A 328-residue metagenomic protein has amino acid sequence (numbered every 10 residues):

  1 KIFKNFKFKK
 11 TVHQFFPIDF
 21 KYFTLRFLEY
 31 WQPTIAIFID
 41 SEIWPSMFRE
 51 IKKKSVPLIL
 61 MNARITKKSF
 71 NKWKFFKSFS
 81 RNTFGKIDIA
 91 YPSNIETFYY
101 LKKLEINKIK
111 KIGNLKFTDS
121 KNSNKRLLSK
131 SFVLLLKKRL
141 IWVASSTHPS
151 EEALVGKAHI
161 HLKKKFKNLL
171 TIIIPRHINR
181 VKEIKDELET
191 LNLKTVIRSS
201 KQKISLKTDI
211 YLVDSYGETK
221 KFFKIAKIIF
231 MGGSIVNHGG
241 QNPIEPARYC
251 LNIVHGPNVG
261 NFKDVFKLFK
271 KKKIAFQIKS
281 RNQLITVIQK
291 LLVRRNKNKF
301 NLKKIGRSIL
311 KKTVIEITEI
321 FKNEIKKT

Functional and structural regions predicted by a protein language model:
K1-T328: Nucleotide-activated sugar donor-binding and catalytic core shared by glycosyltransferases and related lipid-linked
